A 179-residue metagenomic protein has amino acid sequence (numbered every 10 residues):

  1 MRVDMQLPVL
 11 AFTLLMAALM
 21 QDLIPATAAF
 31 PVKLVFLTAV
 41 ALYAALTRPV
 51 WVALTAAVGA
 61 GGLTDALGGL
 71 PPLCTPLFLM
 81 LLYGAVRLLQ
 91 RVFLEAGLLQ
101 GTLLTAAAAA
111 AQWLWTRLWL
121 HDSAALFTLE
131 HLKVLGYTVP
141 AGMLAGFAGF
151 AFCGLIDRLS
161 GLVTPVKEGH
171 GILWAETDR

Functional and structural regions predicted by a protein language model:
M1-R179: Terminal, non-globular segments
